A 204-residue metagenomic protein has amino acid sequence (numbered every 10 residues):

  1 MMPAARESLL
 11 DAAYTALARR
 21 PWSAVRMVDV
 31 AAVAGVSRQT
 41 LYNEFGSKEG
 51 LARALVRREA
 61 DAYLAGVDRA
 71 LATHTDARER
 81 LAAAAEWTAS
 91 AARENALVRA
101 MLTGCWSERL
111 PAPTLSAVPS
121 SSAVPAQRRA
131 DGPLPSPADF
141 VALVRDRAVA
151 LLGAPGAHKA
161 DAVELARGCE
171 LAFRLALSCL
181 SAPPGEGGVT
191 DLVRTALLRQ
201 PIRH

Functional and structural regions predicted by a protein language model:
M1-R20, A24-V33, G50-R53: Basic, helix-initiating cap at the start of DNA-binding domains
V36-F45: Short hydrophobic/aromatic patch on the recognition helix
R53-A54, A65: Short, Lys/Arg-enriched C-terminal cap helix and immediately downstream tail that follows
E59-L81: Amphipathic alpha-helical linker/stalk segments
R78-H204: An extended, acidic
